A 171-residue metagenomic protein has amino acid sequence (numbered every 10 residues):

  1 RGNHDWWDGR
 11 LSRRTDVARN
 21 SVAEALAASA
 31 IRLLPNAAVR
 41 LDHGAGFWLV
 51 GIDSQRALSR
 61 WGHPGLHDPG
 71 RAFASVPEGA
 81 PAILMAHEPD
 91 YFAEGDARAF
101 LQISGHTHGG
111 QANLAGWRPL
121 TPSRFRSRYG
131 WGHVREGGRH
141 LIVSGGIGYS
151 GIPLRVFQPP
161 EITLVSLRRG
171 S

Functional and structural regions predicted by a protein language model:
R1-S171: Soluble catalytic domains of enzymes that build or remodel membrane lipids, polysaccharides, and related
